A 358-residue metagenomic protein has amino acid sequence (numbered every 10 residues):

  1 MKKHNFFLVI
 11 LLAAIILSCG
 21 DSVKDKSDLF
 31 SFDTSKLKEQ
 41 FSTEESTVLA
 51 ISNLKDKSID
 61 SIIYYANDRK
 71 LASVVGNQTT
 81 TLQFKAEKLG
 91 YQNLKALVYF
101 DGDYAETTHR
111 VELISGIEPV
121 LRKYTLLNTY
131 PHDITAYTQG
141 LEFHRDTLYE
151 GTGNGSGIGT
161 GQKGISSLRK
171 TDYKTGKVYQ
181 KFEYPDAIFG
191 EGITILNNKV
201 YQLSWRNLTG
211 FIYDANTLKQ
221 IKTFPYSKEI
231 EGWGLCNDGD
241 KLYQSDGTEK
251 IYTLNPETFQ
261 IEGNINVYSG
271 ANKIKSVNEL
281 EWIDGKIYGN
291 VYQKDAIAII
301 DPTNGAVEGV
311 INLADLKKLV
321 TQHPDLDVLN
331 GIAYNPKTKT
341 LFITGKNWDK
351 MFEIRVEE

Functional and structural regions predicted by a protein language model:
I15-S18: C-terminal motif of bacterial Sec signal peptides marking the signal peptidase cleavage site
L29-S31, I114-I134, Y173-Y179: A short helix->beta-strand "capping" segment at the edge of beta-propeller domains
A72, T125-P131, K177-E183, K219-P225 (+3 more regions): A short beta-strand motif characteristic of beta-propeller blades
Q83-Y91: Surface-exposed, short loops/turns at beta-strand junctions within beta-sandwich domains
L127-S167, K181-T194, G345: Beta-strand-rich domains and repeat architectures in extracellular enzymes and scaffolds, especially beta-propellers
I134-R145, D186-N197, S227-G239, A271-I283 (+1 more regions): Beta-rich, blade/repeat-based domains predominating in secreted/periplasmic proteins but also intracellular
Y149-Q162, Q202-N207, L242-T248, G289-Q293 (+1 more regions): Conserved beta-strand positions in repeat-built beta-propeller and related beta-rich domains
T171-G176, D214-L218, N255-F259, D301-A306 (+1 more regions): Short loop/turn segments that connect beta-strands within beta-propeller blades
